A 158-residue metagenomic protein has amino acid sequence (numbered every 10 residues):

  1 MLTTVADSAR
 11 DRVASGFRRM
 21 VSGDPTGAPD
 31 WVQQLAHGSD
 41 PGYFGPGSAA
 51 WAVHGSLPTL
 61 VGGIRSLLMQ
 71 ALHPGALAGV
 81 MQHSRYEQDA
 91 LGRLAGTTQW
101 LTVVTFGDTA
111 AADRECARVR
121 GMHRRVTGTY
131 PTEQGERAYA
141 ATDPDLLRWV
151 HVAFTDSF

Functional and structural regions predicted by a protein language model:
M1-V150, D156-F158: Mature, function-bearing regions of proteins
